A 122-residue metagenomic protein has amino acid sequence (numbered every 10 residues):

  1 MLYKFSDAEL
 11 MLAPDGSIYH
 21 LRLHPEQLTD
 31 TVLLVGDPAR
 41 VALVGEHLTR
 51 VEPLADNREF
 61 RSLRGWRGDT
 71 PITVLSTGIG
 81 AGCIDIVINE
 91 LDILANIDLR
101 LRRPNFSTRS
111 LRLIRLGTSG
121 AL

Functional and structural regions predicted by a protein language model:
L2-L122: Metabolite-binding pocket within alpha/beta catalytic cores that recognizes anionic/polar moieties
